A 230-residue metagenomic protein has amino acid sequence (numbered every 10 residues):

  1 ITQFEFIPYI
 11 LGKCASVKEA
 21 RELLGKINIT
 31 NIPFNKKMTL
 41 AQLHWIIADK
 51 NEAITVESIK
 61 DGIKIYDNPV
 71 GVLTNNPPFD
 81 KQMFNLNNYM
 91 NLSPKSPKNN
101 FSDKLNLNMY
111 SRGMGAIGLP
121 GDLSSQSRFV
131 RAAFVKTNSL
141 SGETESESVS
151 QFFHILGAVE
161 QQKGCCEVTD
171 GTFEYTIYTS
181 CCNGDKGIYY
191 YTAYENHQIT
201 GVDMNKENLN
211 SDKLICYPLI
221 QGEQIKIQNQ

Functional and structural regions predicted by a protein language model:
I1-T74: Structured, non-membrane catalytic/scaffold regions adjacent to prosthetic-group chemistry
I32-P33, L40-A41, K50, T74-Q230: C-terminus-biased signal that marks the final domain/tail of proteins
